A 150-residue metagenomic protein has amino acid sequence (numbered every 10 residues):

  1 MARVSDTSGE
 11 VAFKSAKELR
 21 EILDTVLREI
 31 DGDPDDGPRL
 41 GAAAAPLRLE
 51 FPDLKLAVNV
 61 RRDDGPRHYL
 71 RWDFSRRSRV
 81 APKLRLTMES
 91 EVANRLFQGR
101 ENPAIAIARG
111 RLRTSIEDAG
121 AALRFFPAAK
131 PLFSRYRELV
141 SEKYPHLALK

Functional and structural regions predicted by a protein language model:
A2-K150: Feature captures hydrophobic
